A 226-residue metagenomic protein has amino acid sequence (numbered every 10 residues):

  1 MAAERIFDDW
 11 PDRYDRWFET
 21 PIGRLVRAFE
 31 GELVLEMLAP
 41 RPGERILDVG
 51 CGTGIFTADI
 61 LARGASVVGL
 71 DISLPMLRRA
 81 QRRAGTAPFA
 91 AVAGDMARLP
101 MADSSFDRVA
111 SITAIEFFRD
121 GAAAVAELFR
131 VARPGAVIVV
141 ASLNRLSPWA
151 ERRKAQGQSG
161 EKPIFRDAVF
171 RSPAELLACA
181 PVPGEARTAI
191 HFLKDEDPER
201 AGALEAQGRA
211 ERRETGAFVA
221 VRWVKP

Functional and structural regions predicted by a protein language model:
M1-R41, I55, D59, R79 (+3 more regions): Conserved class I S-adenosyl-L-methionine
L47-V49, T53-R98: Class I SAM-dependent methyltransferase SAM/SAH-binding core
A110: A conserved beta-strand element that flanks and buttresses the S-adenosyl-L-methionine
T113-E116: Short catalytic micro-motifs in class I SAM-dependent methyltransferases
A122-P134: A short glycine-rich, Lys/Arg-flanked "PGG" loop and its adjoining helix->strand segment in the class I
V137-D167: Conserved class I S-adenosyl-L-methionine
D167-R187: Short alpha-helix
G184-P226: A C-terminal cap/extension of S-adenosyl-L-methionine-dependent methyltransferases that defines the acceptor-substrate
